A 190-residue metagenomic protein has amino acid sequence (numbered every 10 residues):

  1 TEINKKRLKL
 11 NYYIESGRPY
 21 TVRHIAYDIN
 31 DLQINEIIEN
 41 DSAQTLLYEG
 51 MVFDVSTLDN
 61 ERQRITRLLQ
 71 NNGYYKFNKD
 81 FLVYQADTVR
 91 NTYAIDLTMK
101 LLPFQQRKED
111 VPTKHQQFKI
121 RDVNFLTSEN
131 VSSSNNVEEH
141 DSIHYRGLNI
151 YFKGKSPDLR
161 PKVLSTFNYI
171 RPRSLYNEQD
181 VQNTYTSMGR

Functional and structural regions predicted by a protein language model:
T1-R190: Periplasmic polypeptide-binding modules associated with outer-membrane biogenesis and secretion
